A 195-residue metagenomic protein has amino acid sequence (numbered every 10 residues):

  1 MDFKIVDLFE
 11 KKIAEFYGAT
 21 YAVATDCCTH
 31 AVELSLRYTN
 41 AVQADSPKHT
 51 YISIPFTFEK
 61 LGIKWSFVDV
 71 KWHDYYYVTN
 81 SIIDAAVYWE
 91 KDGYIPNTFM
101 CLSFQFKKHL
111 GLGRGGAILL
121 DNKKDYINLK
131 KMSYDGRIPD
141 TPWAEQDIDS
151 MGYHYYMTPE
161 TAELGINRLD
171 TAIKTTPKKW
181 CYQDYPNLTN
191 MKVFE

Functional and structural regions predicted by a protein language model:
M1-L8, G165-N167: A structural motif shared across PLP-dependent enzymes of the aminotransferase-like
D7, E15-F16, I52, S66: N-terminal helix-loop segment corresponding to the beta1-alpha1 unit of nucleotide/adenylate-binding folds
K11-S35, D45-H49: Short loop-beta-helix segment that forms the pyridoxal 5′-phosphate
A19-Y21, K71, F106: Short, acidic/glycine-rich phosphate-metal binding loop used to engage nucleotide
T29-A31, T50-I52, A86-W89, F106-H109 (+1 more regions): Short, solvent-exposed loop/turn segments at secondary-structure junctions
L34-G93: PLP-dependent aminotransferase-like
K91, F99-E195: Active-site region of PLP-dependent enzymes
